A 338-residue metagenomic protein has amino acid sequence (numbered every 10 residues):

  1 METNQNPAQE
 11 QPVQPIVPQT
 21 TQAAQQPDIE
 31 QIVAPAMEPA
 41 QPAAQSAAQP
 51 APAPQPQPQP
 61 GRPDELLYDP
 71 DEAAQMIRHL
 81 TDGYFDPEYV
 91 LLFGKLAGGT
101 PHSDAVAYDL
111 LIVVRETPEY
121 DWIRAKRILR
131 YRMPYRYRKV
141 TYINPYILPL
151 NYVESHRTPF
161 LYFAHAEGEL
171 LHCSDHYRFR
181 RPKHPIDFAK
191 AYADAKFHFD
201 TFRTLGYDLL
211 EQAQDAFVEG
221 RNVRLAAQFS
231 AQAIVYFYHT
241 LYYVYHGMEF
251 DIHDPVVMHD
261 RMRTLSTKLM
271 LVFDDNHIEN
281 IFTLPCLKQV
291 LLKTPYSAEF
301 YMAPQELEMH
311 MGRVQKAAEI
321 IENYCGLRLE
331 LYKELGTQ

Functional and structural regions predicted by a protein language model:
M1-T21, I29-E38, Q45-L92, A191: Helical scaffold of the NTase/Pol beta-like nucleotidyltransferase catalytic core
E2, P54-D86, A97-S103, T117-F229 (+1 more regions): Catalytic core of pol beta-like nucleotidyltransferases
V106-Y108: Change "...and in nucleic-acid phosphodiester-cleaving endonucleases..." to "...and in nucleic-acid processing enzymes
I112-E116: Short beta-strand-to-loop capping motifs
